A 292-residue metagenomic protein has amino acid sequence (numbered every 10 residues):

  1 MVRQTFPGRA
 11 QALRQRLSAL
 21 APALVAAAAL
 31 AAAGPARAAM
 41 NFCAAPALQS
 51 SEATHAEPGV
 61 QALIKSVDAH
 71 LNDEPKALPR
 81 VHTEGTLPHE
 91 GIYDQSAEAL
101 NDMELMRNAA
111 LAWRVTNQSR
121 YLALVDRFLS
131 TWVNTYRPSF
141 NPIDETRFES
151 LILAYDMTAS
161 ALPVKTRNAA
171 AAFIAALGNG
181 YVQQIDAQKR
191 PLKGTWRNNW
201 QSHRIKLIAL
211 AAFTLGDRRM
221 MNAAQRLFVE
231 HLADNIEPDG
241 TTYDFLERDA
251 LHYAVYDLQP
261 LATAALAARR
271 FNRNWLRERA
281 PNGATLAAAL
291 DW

Functional and structural regions predicted by a protein language model:
M1-Q15: N-terminal secretory signal peptides that target proteins for export/translocation
P22-L30: Hydrophobic helical h-region of N-terminal Sec-dependent signal peptides in bacterial secretory/periplasmic proteins
A38-P191, S202, R269, R277-W292: Extracellular glycan-targeting catalytic surfaces
L105, Q118, I208, L261-A264: Hydrophobic anchor position in alpha-helical repeat solenoids
P142, T195-N199, H252: Alpha-helix capping and helix-loop boundary segments enriched in small/acidic/polar residues
L153-F245: Active-site lining segments of carbohydrate-active enzymes
L215, R219-W292: Long, repeat-rich segments with strong aromatic
